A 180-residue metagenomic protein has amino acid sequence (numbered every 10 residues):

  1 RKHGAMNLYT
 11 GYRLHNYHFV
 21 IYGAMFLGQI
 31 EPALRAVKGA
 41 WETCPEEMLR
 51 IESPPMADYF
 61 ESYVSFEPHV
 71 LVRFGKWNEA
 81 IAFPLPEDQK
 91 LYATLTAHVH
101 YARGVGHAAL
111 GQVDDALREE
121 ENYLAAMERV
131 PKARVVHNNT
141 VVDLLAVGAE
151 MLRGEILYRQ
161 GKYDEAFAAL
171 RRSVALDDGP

Functional and structural regions predicted by a protein language model:
K2-N7, W41-A57, F83-T94, L124-V142 (+1 more regions): Solenoid-like repeat scaffolds
F19, F66, H98, A102 (+2 more regions): "A position-specific structural signal for the A-helix of alpha-solenoid helical repeats
A36, F83, E119-N122, A169: Alpha-helical solenoid repeat scaffolds, predominantly canonical TPR units
G148, Y163-P180: Generic long, charged, amphipathic alpha-helical segments
